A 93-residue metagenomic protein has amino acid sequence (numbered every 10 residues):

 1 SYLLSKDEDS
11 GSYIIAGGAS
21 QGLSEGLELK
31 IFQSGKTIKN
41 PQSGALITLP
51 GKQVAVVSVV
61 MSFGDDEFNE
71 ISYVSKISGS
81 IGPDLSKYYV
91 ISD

Functional and structural regions predicted by a protein language model:
S1-D93: Surface-exposed, polar/charged interaction patches used for macromolecular assembly or partner binding
